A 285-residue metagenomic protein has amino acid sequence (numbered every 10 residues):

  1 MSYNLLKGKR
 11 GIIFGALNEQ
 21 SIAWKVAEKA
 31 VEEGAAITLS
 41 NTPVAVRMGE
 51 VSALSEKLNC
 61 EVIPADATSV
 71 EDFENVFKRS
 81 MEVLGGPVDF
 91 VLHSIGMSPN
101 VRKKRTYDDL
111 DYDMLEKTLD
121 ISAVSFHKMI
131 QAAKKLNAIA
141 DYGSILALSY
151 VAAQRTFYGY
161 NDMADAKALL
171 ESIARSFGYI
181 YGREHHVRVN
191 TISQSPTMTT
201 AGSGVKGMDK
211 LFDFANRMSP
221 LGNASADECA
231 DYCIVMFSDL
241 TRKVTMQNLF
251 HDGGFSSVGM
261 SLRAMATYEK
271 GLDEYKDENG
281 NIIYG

Functional and structural regions predicted by a protein language model:
Y3-S40: Canonical Rossmann dinucleotide-binding motif of NAD(H)/NADP(H)-dependent dehydrogenases/reductases, specifically
R10-F14, V88-G96: Conserved hydrophobic beta-strands of the Rossmann-like cofactor-binding core in SDR/related NAD(P)H-dependent
I13, L92, L146, V189-I192 (+3 more regions): Hydrophobic structural elements of the Rossmann-like NAD(P)H-binding subdomain that define the short-chain
G15-K25, G96-E184, S193-T199, N216 (+2 more regions): Catalytic loop of short-chain dehydrogenase/reductase
S52-A53, E184, T191-M218, G259-G285: A glycine/serine/threonine-rich, flexible loop-to-helix segment that serves as the NAD(P) cofactor-binding "lid"
S55-E71: Rossmann-fold cofactor-recognition segment
T68-V83: Conserved Rossmann-fold cofactor-binding substructure of NAD(P)-dependent oxidoreductases
V124, V187, T191, D209-V244 (+2 more regions): C-terminal helical subdomain
